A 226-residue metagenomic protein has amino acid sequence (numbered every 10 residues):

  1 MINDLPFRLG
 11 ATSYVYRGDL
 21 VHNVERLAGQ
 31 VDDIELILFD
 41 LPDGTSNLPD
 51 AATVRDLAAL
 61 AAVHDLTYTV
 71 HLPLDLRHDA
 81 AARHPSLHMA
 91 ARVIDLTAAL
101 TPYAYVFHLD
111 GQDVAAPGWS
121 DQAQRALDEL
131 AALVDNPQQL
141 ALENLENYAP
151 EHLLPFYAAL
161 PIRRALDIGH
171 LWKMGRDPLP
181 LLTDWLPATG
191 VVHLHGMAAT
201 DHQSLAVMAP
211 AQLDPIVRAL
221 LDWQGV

Functional and structural regions predicted by a protein language model:
M1-A91: N-terminal pre-domain/capping segments
F7-S13, D32-L36, Y68-L72, Y105-F107 (+4 more regions): Hydrophobic faces of well-ordered beta-strands that scaffold small-molecule active sites in alpha/beta enzyme cores
T12, R55-A58, P85, D110-Q112 (+5 more regions): Residues lining hydrophobic/aromatic ligand-binding pockets adjacent to catalytic sites
T12-Y16, I37-L41, P73-R77, D110-Q112 (+3 more regions): Active-site beta-loop-alpha junctions enriched in small/polar residues
I34, E129-A209: Acidic/histidine-rich catalytic cores of soluble enzymes
L48-R55, R83-A91, W119-D128, R176-D184 (+1 more regions): Charged helix-capping and loop-helix junction motifs
T53-L72, Q124-D135, D214-Q224: Alpha-helix-loop-beta-strand connector modules within alpha/beta enzyme cores
V63, H78-R164: Active-site acidic/histidine proton-transfer and metal-coordination neighborhood in alpha/beta enzyme cores
